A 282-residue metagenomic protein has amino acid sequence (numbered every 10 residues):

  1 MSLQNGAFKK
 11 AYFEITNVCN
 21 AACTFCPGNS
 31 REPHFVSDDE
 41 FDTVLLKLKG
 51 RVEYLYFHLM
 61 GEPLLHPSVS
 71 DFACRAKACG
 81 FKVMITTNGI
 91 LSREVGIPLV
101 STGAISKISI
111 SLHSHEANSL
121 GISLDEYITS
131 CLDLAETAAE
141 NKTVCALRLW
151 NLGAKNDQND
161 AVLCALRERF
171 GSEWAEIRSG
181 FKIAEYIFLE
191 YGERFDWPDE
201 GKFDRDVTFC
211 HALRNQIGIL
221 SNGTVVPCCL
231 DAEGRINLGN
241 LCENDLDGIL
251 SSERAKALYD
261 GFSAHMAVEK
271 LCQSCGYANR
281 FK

Functional and structural regions predicted by a protein language model:
M1-K107, A117-E126: Conserved alpha-helical substructure of the radical SAM core
N5, D206-H211: Short loop/turn motifs at secondary-structure junctions and domain boundaries
C19, C23-C26, C210, C228-C229 (+1 more regions): Short cysteine clusters
M60, H113, R280: Flexible loop residues that form catalytic and substrate-binding hotspots at small-molecule/glycan-binding clefts
H66-V207: Conserved AdoMet/S-adenosylmethionine-binding subsite of the radical SAM
A138-C145, G171-R205, T224, L230-R280: C-terminal accessory region of radical SAM enzymes
L213-N215: Short loop/turn microsegments at loop-to-beta-strand junctions
I219-L220: Short, acidic, Ser/Thr-enriched surface-loop or helix-capping motifs
